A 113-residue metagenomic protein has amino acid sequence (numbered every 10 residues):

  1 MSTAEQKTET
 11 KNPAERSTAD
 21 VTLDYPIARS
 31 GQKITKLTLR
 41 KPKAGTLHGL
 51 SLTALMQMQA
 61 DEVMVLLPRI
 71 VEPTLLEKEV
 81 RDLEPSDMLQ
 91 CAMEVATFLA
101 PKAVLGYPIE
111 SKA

Functional and structural regions predicted by a protein language model:
S2-A113: Short, surface-exposed, charged amphipathic helix/loop patches that serve as local interaction elements
